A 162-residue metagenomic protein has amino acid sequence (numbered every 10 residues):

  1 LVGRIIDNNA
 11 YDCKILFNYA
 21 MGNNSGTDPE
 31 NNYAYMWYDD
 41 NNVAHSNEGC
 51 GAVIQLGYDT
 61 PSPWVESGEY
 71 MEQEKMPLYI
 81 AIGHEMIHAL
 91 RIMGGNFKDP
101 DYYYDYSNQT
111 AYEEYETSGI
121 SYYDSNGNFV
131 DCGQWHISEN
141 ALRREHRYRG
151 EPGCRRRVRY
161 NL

Functional and structural regions predicted by a protein language model:
L1-N24: Zn2+-dependent metallopeptidase catalytic core
G3, D7, E30-N31, D40-N41 (+2 more regions): Polar/charged alpha-helical tracts
D7-A10, I87-G95, Y122-Y123: Sec-exported extracytoplasmic/periplasmic mature domains
Y11-F17, G51-I54, T117: Hydrophobic beta-strand segments of well-ordered beta-sheets in folded domains
A20-I80, M86-M93: Active-site scaffold of zinc-dependent metalloenzymes
M93-L162: Active-site or metal-binding loop neighborhoods of secreted/extracellular toxin and effector enzymes
